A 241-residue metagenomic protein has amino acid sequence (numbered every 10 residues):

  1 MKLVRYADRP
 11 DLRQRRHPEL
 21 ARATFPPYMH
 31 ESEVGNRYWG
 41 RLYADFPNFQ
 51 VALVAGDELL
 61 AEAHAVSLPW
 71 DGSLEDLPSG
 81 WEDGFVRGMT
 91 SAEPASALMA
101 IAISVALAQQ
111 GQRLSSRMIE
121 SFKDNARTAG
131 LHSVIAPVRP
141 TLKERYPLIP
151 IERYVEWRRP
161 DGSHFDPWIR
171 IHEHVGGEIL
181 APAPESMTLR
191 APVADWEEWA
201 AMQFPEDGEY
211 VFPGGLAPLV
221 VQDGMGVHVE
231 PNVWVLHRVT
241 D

Functional and structural regions predicted by a protein language model:
M1-D76: Short amphipathic alpha-helix that is part of the acyltransferase structural core
V4-R13, M118-N125, A129, P182-A217 (+1 more regions): C-terminal/domain-terminus segments
Y43-F46, M225-E230: A short catalytic or substrate-binding loop motif that flags glycine-/basic-rich loops and adjacent residues that bind
N48-A52, E62, A97, A102 (+1 more regions): Short hydrophobic/aromatic beta-strand element in the GNAT-like acyltransferase core that lines or flanks the acyl-donor
A63-A102, P140-F165, A183-M225: Conserved acyl-donor/pantetheine-binding loop and adjacent beta-alpha core of acyl/acetyltransferases and related
A100, Q110-T128, S133-A136: Conserved acetyl-CoA-binding loop-helix of GNAT-fold acetyltransferases
V105-A108: Active-site acidic-Proline motif in GNAT/NAT acetyltransferases
E173-A181: Conserved acetyl-CoA-binding loop of GNAT-fold acetyltransferases
